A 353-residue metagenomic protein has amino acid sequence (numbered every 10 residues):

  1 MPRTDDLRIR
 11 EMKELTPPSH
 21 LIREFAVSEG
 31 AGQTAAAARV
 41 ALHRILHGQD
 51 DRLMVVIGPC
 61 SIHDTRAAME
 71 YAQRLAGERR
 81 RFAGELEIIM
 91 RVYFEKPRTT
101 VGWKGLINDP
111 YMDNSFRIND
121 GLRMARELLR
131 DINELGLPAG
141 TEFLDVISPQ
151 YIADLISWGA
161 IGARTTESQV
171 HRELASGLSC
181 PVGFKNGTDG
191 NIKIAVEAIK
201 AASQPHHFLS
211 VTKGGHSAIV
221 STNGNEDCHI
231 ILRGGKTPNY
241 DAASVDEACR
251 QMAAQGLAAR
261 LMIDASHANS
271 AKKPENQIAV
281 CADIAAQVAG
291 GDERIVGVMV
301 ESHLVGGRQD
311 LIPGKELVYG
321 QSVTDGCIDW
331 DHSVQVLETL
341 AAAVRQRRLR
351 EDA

Functional and structural regions predicted by a protein language model:
P2-D5, E85-Y240, S244-V245, H267-A268 (+7 more regions): Active-site-facing alpha/beta catalytic cores
R8-L46: N- or domain-start disorder-to-order transition segments that initiate the globular core
P17-A26, T222-G234, L317: Gly-rich Lys/Arg/Thr-decorated short loops/hinges at beta-loop-alpha junctions or inter-strand turns that position
L46-Q49, A76-A83, E127-G136, S221-T222 (+1 more regions): Acidic (Asp/Glu)-rich catalytic clusters
M54-A67, D325: Conserved phosphate/anionic-ligand binding catalytic regions in large, soluble enzymes, centered on
G58, I263, D329: Conserved, mostly hydrophobic/aromatic
T65-G77, T100-I107: Glycine-rich loop at the start of a catalytic domain that most often binds anionic cofactors/ligands
H303-L349: Internal helix-turn-beta structural module
